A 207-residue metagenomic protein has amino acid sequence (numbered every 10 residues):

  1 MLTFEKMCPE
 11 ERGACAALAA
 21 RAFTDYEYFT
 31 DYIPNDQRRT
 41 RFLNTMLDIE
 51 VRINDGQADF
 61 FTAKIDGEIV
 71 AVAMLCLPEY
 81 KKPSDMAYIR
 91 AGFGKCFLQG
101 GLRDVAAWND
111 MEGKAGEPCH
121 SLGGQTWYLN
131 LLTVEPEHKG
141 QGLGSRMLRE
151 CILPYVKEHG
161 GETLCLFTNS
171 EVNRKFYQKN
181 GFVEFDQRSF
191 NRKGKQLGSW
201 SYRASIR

Functional and structural regions predicted by a protein language model:
T3-A17, Y28: A short beta-loop-alpha structural element at the N-terminal edge of CoA-dependent acyl/N-acetyltransferase catalytic
N44-T62, G124, Y128: A short helix-loop-beta-strand connector motif used in the catalytic cores of GNAT acetyltransferases and, in some
Q57-L75: Conserved beta-hairpin
M74-T133, N191-G194: Conserved acyl-donor/pantetheine-binding loop and adjacent beta-alpha core of acyl/acetyltransferases and related
Q125-W127, Y155-N169: Conserved GNAT acetyl-CoA-binding A-motif
V134, G140-P154: Conserved acetyl-CoA-binding loop-helix of GNAT-fold acetyltransferases
C165, V183-S201: Conserved catalytic-core motifs of GNAT/GCN5-like acyltransferases
S170-Q187: Conserved active-site alpha-helix within GNAT-family acetyltransferase domains
